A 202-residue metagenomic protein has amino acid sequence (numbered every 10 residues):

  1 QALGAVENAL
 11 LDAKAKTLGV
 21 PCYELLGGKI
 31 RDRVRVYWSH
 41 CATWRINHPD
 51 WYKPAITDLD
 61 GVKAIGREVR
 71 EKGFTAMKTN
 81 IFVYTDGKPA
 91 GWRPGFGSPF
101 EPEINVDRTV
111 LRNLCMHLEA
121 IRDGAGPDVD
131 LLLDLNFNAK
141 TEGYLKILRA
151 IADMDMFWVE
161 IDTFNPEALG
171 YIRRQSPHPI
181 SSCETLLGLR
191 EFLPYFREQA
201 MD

Functional and structural regions predicted by a protein language model:
Q1, L18-R33: Short, flexible active-site-proximal loops enriched in glycine and acidic residues
Q1-L18: Metal- or metallocofactor-binding catalytic centers and their adjacent structured scaffolds across diverse enzyme
A9, K14, N80-F82, N136 (+2 more regions): Anionic group-transfer/hydrolysis microenvironments
D12, E24, E119, G170 (+1 more regions): Active-site phosphate/pyrophosphate- and oxyanion-stabilizing loops and adjacent acidic/basic residues in soluble
R33, W38-G170: Metal-dependent enolase-superfamily TIM-barrel catalytic cores that perform enediolate-based chemistry
G73, R149-F157, R173-S181, R197-D202: Glycine-enriched alpha-helix->loop->beta-strand junction motifs that scaffold or abut catalytic
L114, E160-F164, S182-L193: A general structural motif
T141-A150, L187-Q199: Catalytic cores of alpha/beta
